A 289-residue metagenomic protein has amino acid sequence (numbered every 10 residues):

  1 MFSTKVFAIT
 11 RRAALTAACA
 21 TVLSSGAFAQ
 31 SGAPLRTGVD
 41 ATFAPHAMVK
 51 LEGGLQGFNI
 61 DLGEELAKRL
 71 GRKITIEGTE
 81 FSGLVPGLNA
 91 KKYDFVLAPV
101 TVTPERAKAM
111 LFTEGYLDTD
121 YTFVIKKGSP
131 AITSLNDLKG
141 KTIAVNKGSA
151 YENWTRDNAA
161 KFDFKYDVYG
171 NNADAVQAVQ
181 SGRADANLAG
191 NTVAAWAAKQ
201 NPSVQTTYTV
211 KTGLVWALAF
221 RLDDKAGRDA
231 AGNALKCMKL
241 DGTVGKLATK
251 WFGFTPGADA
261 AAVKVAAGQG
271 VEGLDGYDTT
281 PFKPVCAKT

Functional and structural regions predicted by a protein language model:
A27-L55, P130-I132, N136-T142, V271-T289: Immediate post-signal peptide segment of exported/extracytoplasmic ligand-binding proteins
Q30-P99: Extracytoplasmic small-molecule ligand-binding "clamshell" domains of the periplasmic binding protein/Venus flytrap
G38-F43, E77-S82, K91-T103, T119 (+5 more regions): Beta->alpha turn/N-cap motifs
A41, L117-I125, A195-L235, F254-G276 (+2 more regions): Periplasmic-binding protein-like
I60, T75-P86, P130, Y166-S181 (+1 more regions): Short helix-initiation/N-cap motifs at beta->coil->alpha
I60-R69, S129, N136, T142 (+2 more regions): Extended ligand-binding regions for polar small-molecule ligands
R72, V100-V102, E114-F164: A conserved helix-loop-strand patch within extracytoplasmic ligand-binding domains of the periplasmic binding
G83-P86, A98-K108, R156-D157, A178-T212: A ligand-binding cleft/hinge motif common to bilobed small-molecule-binding domains
